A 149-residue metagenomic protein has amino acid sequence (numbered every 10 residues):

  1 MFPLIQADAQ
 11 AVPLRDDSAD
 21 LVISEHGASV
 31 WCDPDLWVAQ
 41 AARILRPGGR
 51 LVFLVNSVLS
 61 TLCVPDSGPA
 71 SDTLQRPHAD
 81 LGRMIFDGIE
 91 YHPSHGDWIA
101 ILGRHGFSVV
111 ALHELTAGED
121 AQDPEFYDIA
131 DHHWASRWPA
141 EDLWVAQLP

Functional and structural regions predicted by a protein language model:
A7-Q10, N56-G68, I99, V110 (+1 more regions): Class I (Rossmann-like) S-adenosyl-L-methionine-dependent methyltransferase catalytic domain, capturing the SAM-binding
Q10-L21: A short acidic, Gly/Pro-enriched loop at the edge of an enzyme's catalytic core that lines a small-molecule cofactor
L21-D35: A short SAM/SAH-binding and catalytic strip from SAM-dependent methyltransferases
D35-R50: A short glycine-rich, Lys/Arg-flanked "PGG" loop and its adjoining helix->strand segment in the class I
R50-M84: Conserved class I S-adenosyl-L-methionine
D87-L112: Short alpha-helix
H105-S108, E125-P149: Core SAM-dependent methyltransferase catalytic element
